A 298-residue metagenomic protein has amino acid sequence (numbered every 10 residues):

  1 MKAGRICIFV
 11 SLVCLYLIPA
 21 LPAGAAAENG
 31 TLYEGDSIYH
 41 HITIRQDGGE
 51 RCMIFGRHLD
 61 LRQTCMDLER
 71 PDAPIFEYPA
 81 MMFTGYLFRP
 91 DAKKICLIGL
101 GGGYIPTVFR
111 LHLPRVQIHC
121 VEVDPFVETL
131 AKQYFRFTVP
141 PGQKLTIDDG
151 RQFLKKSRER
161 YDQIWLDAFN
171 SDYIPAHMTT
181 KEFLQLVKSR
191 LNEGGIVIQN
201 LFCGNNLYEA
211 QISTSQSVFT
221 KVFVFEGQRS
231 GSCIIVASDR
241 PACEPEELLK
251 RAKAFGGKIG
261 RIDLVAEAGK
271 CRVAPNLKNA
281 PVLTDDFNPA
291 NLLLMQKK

Functional and structural regions predicted by a protein language model:
M1-V10: Bacterial N-terminal signal peptides that target proteins for export
F9-P19: Bacterial N-terminal signal peptides
L21-A25: Sec/Tat signal peptide C-region and signal peptidase I cleavage site
A26-L61, K221-K298: Soluble small-group transferase modules, centered on the S-adenosyl donor enzyme superfamily
N29, Q46, A73-E193, Q199-F202 (+2 more regions): The AdoMet/dcAdoMet-binding core of the Class I SAM-like
D36, G101, N206-L207: Short, glycine/acidic-rich beta->alpha junctions
R57-D72, Y173: Acidic/histidine-rich helix-loop elements that form or flank divalent-metal/phosphate-binding sites at the catalytic
Q185-E246: C-terminal substrate-binding/active-site "lid" region of AdoMet-derived donor-dependent transferases
